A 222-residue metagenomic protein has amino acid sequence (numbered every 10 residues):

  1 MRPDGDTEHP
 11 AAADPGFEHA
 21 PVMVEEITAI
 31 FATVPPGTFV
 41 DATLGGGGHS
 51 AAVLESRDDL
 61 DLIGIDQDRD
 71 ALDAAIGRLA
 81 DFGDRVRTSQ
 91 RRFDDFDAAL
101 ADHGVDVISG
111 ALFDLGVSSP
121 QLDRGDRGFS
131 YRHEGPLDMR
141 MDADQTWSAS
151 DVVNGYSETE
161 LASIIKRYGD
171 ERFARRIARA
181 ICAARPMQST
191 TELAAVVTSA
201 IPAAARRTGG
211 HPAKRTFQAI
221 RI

Functional and structural regions predicted by a protein language model:
M1-I222: S-adenosyl-L-methionine-dependent methyltransferase catalytic core, i.e., the SAM/SAH-binding region
